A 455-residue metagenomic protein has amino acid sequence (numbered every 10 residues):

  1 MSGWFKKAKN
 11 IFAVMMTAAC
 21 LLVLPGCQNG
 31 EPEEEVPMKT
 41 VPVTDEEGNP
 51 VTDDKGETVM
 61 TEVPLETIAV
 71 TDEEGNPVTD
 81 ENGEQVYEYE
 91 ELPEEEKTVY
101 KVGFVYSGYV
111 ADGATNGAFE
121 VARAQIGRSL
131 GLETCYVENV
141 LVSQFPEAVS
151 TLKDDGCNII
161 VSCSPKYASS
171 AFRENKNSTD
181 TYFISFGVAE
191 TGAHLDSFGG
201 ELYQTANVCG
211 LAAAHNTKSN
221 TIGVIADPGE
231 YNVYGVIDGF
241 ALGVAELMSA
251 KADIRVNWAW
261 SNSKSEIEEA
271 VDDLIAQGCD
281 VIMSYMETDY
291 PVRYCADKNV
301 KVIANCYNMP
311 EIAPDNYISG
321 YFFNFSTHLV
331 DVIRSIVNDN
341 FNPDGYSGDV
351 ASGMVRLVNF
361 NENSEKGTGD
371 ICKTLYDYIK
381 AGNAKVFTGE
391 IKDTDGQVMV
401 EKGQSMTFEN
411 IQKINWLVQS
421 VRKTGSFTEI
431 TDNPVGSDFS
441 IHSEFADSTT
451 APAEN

Functional and structural regions predicted by a protein language model:
S2-M15: Bacterial N-terminal signal peptides that target proteins for export
T17-L21: Hydrophobic alpha-helical targeting segments used for export or membrane insertion
V23-G26: C-terminal motif of bacterial Sec signal peptides marking the signal peptidase cleavage site
Q28-G30: Bacterial signal peptide processing site
E33, G56, D72-N455: A residue-level marker of the well-folded mature domains of exported/periplasmic proteins
E35-D45, E66-N76: Disulfide-bonded cysteine-rich modules in secreted/extracellular proteins, activating on the conserved Cys frameworks
